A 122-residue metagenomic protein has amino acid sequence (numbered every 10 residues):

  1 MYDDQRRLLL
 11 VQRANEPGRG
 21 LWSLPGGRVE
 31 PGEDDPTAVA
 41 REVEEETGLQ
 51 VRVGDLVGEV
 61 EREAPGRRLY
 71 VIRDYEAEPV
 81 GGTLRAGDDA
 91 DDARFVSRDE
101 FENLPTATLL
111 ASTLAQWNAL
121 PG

Functional and structural regions predicted by a protein language model:
M1, D74-E78, S97: Short, well-ordered beta-strand micro-motif
M1-W22, V51, D55: N-terminal strand-loop-strand
L9, R52-G54, R73, V80 (+1 more regions): A short, local hydrophobic-aromatic micro-motif
R19-W22, R85-G122: Nudix hydrolase/Nudix homology domain
L24-L56, Y75: The catalytic Nudix box helix
V60-T83: Active-site-adjacent beta-strand/loop module that shapes the phosphate/pyrophosphate-binding cleft
